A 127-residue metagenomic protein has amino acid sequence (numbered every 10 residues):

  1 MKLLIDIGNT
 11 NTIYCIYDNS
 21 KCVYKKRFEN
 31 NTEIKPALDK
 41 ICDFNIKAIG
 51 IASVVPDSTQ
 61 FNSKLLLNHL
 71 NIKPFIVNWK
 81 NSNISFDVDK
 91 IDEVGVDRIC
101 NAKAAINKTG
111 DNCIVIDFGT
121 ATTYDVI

Functional and structural regions predicted by a protein language model:
M1-V23, A105, D111-I127: Gly/Thr-rich phosphate-binding beta-strand-loop-beta motif of the actin/hexokinase/Hsp70
T12, K21-F61: N-terminal phosphate-binding loop and adjacent alpha-helix
T12-C15, A37-I41, V77-N81, Y124-I127: Short amphipathic alpha-helical segments, especially helix-boundary/capping motifs
F28, K40-I41, P74-V77, I99-A102: Glycine-rich loops and low-complexity Gly/Arg-rich segments that provide flexible linkers or classic glycine-based
K40-D43, K64-N68, I106-K108, V115: Short, charge-rich binding segments
D43-G95: Short beta-strand-loop/turn "lid" adjacent to the catalytic site in phosphate-handling enzymes
T59, G95-C100, T120-T123: A general structural signal for short secondary-structure boundary/capping elements
I84-C113: Conserved phosphate-binding catalytic cores of ATP/NTP-utilizing and phosphoryl-transfer enzymes
